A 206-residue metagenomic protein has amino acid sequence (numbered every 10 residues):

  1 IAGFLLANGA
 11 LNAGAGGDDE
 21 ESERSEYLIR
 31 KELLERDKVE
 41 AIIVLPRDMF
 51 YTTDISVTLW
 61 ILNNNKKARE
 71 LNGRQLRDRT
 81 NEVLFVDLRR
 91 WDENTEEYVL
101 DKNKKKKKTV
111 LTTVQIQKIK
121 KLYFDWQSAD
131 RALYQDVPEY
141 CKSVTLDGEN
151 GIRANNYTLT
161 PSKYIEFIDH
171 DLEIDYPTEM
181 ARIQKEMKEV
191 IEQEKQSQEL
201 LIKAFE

Functional and structural regions predicted by a protein language model:
I1-E206: A conserved structural/catalytic subdomain of Rossmann-like adenosyl-cofactor enzymes
